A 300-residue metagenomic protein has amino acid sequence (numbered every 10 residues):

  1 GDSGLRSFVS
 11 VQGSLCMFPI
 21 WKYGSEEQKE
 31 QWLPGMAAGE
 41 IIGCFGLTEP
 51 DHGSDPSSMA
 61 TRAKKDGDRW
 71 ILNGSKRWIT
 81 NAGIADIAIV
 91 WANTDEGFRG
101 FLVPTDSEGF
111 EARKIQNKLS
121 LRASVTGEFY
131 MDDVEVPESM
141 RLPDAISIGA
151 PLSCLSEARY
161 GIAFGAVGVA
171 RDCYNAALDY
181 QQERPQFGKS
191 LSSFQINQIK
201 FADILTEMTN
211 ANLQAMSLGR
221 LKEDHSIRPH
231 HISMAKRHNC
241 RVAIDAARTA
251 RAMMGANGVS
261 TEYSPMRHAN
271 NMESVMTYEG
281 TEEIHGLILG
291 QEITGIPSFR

Functional and structural regions predicted by a protein language model:
G1, F8-V11, Y23-Q28, G35 (+5 more regions): Alpha-helical interface subdomain recognition
Q12-M17: Well-ordered alpha-helical segments within folded domains of soluble proteins
Y23-S25, D66-D68, N93-G97, T105-E108 (+1 more regions): Short loop segments at secondary-structure junctions
M36, D51-S54, W78-N81, A92-N93 (+1 more regions): Short Gly/Pro-enriched turn/cap motifs at secondary-structure boundaries
G39-L47: A short, Trp-centered hydrophobic/proline-enriched beta-strand micro-motif
S58, D106-E135: Flexible, small-/acidic-enriched active-site or ligand-binding loops
A60, R69, N73-R113: A short core secondary-structure module
G127-S153: A short, charged helix-loop
